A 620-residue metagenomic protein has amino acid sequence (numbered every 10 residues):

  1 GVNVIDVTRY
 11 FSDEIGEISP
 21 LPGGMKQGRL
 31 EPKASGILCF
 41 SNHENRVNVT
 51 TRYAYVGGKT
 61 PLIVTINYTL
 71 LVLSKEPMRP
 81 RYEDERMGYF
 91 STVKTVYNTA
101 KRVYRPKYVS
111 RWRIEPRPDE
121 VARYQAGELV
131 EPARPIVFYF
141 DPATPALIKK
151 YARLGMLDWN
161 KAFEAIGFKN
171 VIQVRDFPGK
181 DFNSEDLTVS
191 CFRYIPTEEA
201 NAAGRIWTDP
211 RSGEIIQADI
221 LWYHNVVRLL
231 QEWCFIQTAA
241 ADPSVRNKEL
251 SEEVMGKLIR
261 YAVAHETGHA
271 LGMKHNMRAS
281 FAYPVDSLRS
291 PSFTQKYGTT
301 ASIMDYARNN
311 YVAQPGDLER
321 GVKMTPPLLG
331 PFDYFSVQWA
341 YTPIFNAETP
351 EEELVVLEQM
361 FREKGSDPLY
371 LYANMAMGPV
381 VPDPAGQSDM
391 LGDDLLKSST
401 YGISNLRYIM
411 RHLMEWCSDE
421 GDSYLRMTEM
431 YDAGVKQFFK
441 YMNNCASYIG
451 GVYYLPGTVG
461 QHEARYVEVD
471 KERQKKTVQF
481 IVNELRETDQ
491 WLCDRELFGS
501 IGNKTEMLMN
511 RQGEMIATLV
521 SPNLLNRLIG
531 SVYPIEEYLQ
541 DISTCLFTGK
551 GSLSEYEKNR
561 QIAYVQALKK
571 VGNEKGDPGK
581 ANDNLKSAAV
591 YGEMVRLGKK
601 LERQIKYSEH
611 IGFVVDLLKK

Functional and structural regions predicted by a protein language model:
G1-T144, A162, V171, F177-L230 (+5 more regions): Auxiliary tRNA-acceptor-end handling modules of aminoacyl-tRNA synthetases
V103, P142, A146-L154, E253-L258 (+3 more regions): Soluble non-cytosolic domains of exported or imported proteins
Y124, K150, Q231-E232, A313-R320: Short conserved micro-motifs at the rims of enzyme active sites and ligand-binding pockets
A143-V171: Zn2+-dependent metallopeptidase catalytic core
L157-F168, G268-H269, M273, N309 (+1 more regions): Sec-exported extracytoplasmic/periplasmic mature domains
D176-E198, K257-Q314: The catalytic-center signature of Zn2+-dependent metalloproteases
T208, E214-W222, V263-L271, A313-R320 (+3 more regions): Extended catalytic-interface subdomain
S280-K620: Conserved catalytic/binding loops enriched for acidic/polar residues
